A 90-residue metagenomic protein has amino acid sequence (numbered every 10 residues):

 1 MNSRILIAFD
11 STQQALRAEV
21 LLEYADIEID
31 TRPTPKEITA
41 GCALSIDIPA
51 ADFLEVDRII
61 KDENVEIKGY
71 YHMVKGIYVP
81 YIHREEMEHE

Functional and structural regions predicted by a protein language model:
L6, T12, L16, E23 (+2 more regions): Amphipathic, hydrophobic secondary-structure cores in small proteins
L54-E90: C-terminal structural segments of small proteins and small subunits
